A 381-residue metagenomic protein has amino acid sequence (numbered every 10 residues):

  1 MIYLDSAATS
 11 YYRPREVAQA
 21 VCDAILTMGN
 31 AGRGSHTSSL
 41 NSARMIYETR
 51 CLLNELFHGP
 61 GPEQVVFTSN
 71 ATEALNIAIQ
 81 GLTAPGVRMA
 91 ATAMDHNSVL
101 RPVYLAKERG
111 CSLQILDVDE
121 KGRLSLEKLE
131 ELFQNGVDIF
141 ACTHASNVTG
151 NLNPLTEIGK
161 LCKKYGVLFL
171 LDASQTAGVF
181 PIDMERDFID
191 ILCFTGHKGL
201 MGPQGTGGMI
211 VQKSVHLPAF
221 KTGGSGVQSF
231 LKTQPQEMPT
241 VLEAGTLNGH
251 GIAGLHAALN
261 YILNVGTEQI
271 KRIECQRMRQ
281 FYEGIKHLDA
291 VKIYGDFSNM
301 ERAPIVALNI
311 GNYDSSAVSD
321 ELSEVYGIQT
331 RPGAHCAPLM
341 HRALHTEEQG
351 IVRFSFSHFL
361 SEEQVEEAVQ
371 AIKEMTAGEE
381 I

Functional and structural regions predicted by a protein language model:
M1-I381: Pyridoxal 5′-phosphate
